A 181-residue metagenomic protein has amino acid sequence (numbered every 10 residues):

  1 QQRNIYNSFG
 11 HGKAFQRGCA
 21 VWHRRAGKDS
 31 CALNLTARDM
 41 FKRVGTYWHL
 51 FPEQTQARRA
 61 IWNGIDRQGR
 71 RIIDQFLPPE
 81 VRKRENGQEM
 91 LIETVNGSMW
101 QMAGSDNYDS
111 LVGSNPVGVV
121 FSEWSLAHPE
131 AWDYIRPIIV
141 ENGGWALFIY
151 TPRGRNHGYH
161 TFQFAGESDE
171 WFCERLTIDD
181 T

Functional and structural regions predicted by a protein language model:
Q1-T181: Phosphate/NTP-binding elements of NTP-utilizing enzymes
